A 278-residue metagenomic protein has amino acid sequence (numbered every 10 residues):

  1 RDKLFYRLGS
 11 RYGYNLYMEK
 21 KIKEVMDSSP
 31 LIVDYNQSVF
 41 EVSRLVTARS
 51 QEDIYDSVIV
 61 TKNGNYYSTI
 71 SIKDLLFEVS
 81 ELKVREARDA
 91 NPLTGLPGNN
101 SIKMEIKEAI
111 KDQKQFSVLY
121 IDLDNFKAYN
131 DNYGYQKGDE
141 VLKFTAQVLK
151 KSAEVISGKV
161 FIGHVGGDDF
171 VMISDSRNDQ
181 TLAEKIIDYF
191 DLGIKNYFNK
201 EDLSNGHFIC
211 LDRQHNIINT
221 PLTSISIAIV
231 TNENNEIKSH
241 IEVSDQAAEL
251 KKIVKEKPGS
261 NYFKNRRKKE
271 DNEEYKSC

Functional and structural regions predicted by a protein language model:
R1-I32, N36-E52, S71-L93: Tandem CBS (Bateman) regulatory domains
P30-I32, D169-V171, A228-I229: Short aromatic/hydrophobic contact patches that present stacked aromatics for nucleic-acid/ligand binding
S38-E41, A48, Y55-I72, I209-A228: PAS-family sensory/regulatory modules and their coupling/dimerization elements
D56, T61-M104, D122, F170: Cytosolic regulatory modules rich in charged/polar residues
S80-E81, R85-E86, I253, K264-C278: C-di-GMP signaling machinery
G98-S117, K127-K151, F161-G167, V171-M172 (+3 more regions): Conserved long alpha-helical elements within nucleotide-processing catalytic cores of c-di-GMP signaling and class III
F144, A153-H207, L211-D212, N219: Hydrophobic helix-rich structural segments at or within alpha/beta enzyme and signaling domains
F198-E249, N261-R267: A short glycine-enriched loop-to-beta-strand structural element that forms part of the catalytic core of nucleotide
